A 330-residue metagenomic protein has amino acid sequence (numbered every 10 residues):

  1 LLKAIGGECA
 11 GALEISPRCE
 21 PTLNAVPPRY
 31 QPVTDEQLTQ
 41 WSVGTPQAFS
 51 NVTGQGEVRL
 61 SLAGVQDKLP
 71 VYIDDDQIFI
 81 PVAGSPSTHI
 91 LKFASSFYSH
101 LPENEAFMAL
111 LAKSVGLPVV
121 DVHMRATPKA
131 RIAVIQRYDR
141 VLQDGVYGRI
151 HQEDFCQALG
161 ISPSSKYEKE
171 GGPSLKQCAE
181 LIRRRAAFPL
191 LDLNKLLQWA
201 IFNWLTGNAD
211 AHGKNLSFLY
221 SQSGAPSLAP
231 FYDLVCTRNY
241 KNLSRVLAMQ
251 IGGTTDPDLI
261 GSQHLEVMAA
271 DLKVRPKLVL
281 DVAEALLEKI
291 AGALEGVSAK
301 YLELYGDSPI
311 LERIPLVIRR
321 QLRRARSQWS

Functional and structural regions predicted by a protein language model:
L1-S330: Phosphate/dinucleotide-binding and metal-coordinating scaffold of catalytic cores in nucleotide-dependent enzymes
